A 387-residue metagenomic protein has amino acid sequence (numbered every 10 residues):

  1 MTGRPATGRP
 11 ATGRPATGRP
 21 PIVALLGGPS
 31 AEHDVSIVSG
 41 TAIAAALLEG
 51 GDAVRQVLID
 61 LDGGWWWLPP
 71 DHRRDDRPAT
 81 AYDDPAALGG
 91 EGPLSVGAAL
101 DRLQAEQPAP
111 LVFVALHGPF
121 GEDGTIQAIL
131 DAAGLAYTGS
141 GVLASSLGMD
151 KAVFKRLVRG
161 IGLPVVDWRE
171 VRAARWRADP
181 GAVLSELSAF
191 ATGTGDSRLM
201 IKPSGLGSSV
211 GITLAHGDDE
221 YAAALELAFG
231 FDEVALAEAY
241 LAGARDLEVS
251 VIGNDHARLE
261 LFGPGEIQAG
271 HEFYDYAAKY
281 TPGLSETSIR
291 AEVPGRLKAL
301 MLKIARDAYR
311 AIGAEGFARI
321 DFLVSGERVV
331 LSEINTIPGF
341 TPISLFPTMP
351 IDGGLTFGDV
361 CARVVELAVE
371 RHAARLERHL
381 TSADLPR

Functional and structural regions predicted by a protein language model:
M1-L143, L147-V153, G160, V171-E186 (+4 more regions): ATP-binding N-terminal substructure of ATP-dependent carboxylate-amine bond-forming enzymes
T2-G3, T7-G13, L26-P29, P294-R387: ATP-dependent carboxylate activation and anion-phosphoryl transfer catalytic cores that bind Mg-ATP to form
S36, V165-E170, R198-A223, D246-E248 (+1 more regions): Glycine-rich phosphate-binding loop of ATP-grasp-fold ATP-dependent ligases
A53, A136, P164, V234 (+1 more regions): Residue-level detector of anion-binding/catalytic polar loops
L157-P164, L227, D246: Basic phosphate/pyrophosphate-binding loop/patch that engages nucleotide-derived ligands
V158-R159, S188-V210, E233-A244: ATP-grasp fold ATP-binding core
T213-K303, V324, R328-V330: Phosphate-binding site of ATP-dependent enzymes
